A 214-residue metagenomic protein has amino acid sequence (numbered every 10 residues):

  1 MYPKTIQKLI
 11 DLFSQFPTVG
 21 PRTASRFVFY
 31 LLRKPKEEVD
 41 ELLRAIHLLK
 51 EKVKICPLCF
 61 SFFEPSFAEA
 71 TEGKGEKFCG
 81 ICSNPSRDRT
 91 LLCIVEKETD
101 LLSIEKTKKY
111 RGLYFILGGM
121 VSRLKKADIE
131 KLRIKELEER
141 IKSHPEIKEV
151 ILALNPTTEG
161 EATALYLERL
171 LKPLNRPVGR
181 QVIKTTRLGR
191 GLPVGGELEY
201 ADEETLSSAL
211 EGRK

Functional and structural regions predicted by a protein language model:
M1, T23: P-loop/Walker A NTP-binding region and its immediately flanking N-terminal helices in P-loop NTPase folds
Y2, Y110, E138-L174, V182-K214: Long C-terminal interaction/binding lobes of large macromolecular proteins
Y2-Q15, V28-F67, K74-C93, K97-L101: Cys/His-rich Zn2+-binding cysteine-cluster or related metal-binding knuckle/ribbon modules and their
Q7-D11, S25-F29, D40, R44 (+8 more regions): Solvent-exposed alpha-helical segments within well-ordered globular domains of core cellular machineries
P17, K36, L49, N84 (+3 more regions): Conserved phosphate/pyrophosphate-binding and hydrolysis machinery centered on Walker-type P-loop NTPases, extending
A24, N84-L154: Extended interfacial segments that mediate partner engagement and assembly in macromolecular machines
A68-K74, N175-V182: Short Gly/Ser/Thr- and charged-rich N-terminal loops/segments that act as flexible capping/hinge elements
